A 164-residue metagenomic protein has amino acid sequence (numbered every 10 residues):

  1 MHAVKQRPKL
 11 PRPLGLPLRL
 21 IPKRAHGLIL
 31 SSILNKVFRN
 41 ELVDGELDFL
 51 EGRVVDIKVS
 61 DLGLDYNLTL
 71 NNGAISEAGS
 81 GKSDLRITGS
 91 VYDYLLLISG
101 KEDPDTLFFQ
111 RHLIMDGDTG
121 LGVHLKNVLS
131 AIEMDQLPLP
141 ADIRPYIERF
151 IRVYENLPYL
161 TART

Functional and structural regions predicted by a protein language model:
M1-T164: Feature captures hydrophobic
